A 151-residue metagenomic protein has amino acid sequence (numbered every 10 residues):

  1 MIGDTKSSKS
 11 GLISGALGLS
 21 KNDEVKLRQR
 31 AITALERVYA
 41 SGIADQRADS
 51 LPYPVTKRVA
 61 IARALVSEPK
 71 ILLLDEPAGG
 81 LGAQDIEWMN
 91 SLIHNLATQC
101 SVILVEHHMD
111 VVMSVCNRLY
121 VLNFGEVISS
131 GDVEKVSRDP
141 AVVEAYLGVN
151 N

Functional and structural regions predicted by a protein language model:
M1, S8-I43: Conserved ABC ATPase "signature" region
E68: Conserved catalytic motifs of ABC-family nucleotide-binding domains
L72-E76: Catalytic Walker B motif of ABC-type/P-loop ATPase nucleotide-binding domains
I86-T98: Helical segment within the ABC ATPase nucleotide-binding domain
V112-S114: A short, surface-exposed alpha-helical micro-motif characterized by mixed small hydrophobic and charged/polar residues
S130-G131: ABC ATPase "signature
